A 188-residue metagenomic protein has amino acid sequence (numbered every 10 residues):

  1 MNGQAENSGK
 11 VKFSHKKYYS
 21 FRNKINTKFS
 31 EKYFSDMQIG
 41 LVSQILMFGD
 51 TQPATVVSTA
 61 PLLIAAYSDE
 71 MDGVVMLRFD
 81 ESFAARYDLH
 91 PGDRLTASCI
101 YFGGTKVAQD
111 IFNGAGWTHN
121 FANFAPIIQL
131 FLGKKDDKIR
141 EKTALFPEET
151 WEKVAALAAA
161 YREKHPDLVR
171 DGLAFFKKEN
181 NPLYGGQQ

Functional and structural regions predicted by a protein language model:
M1-S35, A174-Q188: N-terminal intrinsically disordered, low-complexity, charge/repeat-rich segments that act as generic
F29-Q52: Short boundary/loop segments of OB/S1/cold-shock single-stranded nucleic-acid-binding domains
P61-Y67: Short aromatic-glycine-enriched beta-strand elements
M71-D72, F102: Conserved beta-strand elements of beta-rich interaction domains across eukaryotes, especially beta-propellers
G73-F83: A short macromolecule-binding patch
S82-G104: Short nucleic-acid-contacting surface segments enriched for D/E, G, S/T with interspersed K/R
T105-Q188: Cytosol-/stroma-facing membrane-proximal "stalk/adaptor" domains immediately downstream of transmembrane anchors
